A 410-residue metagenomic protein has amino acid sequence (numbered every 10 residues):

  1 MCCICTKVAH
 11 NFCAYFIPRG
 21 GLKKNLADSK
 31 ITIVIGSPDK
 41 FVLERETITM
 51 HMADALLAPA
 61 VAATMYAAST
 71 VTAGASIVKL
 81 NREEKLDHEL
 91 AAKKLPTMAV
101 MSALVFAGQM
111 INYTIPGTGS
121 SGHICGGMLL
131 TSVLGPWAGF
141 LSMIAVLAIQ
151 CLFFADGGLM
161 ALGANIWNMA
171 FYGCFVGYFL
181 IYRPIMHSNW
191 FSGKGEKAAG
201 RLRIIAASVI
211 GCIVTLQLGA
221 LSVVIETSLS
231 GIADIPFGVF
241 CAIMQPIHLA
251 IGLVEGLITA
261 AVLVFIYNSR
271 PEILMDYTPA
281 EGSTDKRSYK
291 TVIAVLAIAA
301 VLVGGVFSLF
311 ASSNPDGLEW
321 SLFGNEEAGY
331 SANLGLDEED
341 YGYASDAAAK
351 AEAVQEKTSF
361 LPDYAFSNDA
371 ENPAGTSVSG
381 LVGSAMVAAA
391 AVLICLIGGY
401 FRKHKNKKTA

Functional and structural regions predicted by a protein language model:
M1-I17, G21: N-terminal amphipathic/hydrophobic targeting modules at extreme N-termini, encompassing cleavable Sec/SRP-type signal
M50-A53, S345-V392: Individual transmembrane alpha-helix segments
H51-L130: Hydrophobic transmembrane alpha-helices
Q109, Y113-C174: Alpha-helical membrane segments and adjacent membrane-interface helices in multi-pass membrane proteins
M169-G219: Short helix-perturbing small/polar motifs within transmembrane alpha-helices
R203-C212, A220-K286, T291-V292: Glycine-rich ThDP/TPP pyrophosphate-binding loop and its adjacent helix/strand module within ThDP-dependent enzymes
D285-S308: Internal/C-terminal transmembrane anchor helices
V301-E356: Aromatic-rich transmembrane-lumenal/periplasmic boundary elements in polytopic membrane proteins
